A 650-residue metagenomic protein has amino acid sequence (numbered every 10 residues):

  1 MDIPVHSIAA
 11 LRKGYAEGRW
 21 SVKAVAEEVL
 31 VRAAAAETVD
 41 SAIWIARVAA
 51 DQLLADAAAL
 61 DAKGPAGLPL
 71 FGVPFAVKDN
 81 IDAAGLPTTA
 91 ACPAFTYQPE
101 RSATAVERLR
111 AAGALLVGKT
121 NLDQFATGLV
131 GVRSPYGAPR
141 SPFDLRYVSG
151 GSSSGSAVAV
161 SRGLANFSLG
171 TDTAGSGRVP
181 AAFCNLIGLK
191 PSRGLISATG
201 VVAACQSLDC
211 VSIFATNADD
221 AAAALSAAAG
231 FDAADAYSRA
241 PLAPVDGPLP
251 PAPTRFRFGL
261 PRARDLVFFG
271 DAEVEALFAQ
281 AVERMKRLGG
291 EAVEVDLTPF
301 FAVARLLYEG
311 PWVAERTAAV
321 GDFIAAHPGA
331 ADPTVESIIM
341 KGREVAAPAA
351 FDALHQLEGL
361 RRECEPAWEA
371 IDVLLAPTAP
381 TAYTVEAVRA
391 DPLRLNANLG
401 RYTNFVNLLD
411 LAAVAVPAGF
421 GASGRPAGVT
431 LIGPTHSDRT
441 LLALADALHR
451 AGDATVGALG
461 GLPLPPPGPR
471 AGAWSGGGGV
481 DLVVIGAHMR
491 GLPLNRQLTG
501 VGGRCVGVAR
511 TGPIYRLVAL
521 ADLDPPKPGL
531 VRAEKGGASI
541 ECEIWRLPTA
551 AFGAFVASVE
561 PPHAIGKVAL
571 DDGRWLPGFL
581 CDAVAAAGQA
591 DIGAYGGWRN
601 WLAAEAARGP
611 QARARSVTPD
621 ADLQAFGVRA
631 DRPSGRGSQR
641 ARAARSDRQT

Functional and structural regions predicted by a protein language model:
M1-A55, R287-L288, G457-P465: An N-terminal boundary/leader segment
P4-S7, G72, A84, C210 (+3 more regions): Gly/Ser-rich, acidic/histidine-flanked active-site/gating loops
A10-A16, N121, L266, A319-L408 (+3 more regions): Serine-dependent amide/ester hydrolase catalytic core
L53-A55, K63-S134: Acidic/His- and Gly-rich active-site-bordering loop/insert found across diverse amide/peptide-bond hydrolases
A66, L70-C92, A252-P261, P311-E365 (+1 more regions): Short helix-loop capping/hinge segments that flank enzyme active sites or metal/cofactor-binding pockets
S102-A228, N407-T430: Short glycine/serine-rich loop segments
K190-A276, Q280, P299, A326 (+1 more regions): A short helix-breaking turn/cap at a secondary-structure junction
D446-A451, V456-G609, F626: Glycine-aromatic micro-motifs
